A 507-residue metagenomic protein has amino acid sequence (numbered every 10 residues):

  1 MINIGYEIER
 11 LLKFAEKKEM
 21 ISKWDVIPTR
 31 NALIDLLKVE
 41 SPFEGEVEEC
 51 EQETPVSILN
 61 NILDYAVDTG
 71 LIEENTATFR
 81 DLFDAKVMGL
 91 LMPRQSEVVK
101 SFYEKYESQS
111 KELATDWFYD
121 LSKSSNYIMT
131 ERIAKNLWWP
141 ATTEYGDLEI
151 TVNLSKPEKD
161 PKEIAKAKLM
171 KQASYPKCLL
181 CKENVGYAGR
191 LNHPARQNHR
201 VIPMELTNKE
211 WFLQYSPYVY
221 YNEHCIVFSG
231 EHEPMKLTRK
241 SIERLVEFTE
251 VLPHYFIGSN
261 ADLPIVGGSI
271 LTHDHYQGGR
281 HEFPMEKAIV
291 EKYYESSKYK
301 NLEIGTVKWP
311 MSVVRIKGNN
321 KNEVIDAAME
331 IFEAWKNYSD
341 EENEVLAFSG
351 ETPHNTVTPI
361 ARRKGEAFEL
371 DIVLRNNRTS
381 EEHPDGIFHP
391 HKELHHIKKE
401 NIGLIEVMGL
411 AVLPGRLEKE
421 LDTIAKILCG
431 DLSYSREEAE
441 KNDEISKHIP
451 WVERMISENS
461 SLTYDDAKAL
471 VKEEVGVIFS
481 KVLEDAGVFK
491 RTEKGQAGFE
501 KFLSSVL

Functional and structural regions predicted by a protein language model:
M1-V227, E231-M235, K308-P310, I325-A328 (+2 more regions): Active-site microenvironments that recognize anionic phosphate/pyrophosphate groups
N198-I202, G230-I257: Helical scaffold of the NTase/Pol beta-like nucleotidyltransferase catalytic core
K240, T249-S269, G278-S339: Catalytic or ion-translocation cores adjacent to nucleophile or general acid/base/metal-coordination motifs in diverse
P264-T272, G350-T356: Beta-rich nucleic-acid/ligand-interaction surfaces
